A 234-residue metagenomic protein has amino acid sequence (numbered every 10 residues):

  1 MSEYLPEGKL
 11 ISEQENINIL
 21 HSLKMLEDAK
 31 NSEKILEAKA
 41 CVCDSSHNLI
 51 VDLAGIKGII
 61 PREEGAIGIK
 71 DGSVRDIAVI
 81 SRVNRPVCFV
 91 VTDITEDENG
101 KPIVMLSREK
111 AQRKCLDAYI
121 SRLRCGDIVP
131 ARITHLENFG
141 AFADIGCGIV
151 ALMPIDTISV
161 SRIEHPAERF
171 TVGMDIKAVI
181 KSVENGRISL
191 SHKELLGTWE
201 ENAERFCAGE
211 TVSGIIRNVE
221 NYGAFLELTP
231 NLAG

Functional and structural regions predicted by a protein language model:
M1-G234: Single-stranded RNA-binding regions, centering on S1/OB-family and related RNA-binding modules
